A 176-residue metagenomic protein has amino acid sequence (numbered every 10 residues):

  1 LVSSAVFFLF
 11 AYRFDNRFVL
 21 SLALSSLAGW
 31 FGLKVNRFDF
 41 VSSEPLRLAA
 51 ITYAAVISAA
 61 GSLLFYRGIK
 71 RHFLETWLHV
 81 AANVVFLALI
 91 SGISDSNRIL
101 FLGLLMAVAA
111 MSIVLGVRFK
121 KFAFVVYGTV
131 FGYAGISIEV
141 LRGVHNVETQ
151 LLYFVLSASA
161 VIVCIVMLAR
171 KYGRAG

Functional and structural regions predicted by a protein language model:
L1, F7-F31, S43-I93, N97 (+4 more regions): Cytoplasm-facing juxtamembrane segments at the starts of transmembrane helices in multi-pass membrane proteins
N36-D39, S91-I93, I138-H145: Juxtamembrane "helix-exit" motif on the non-cytosolic side of transmembrane helices
G103-A107, L151-M167: Small-residue-rich transmembrane alpha-helices that serve as helix-helix interface/gating elements in multipass
A134, A160-A175: C-terminal functional regions that serve as terminal interaction/effector modules
